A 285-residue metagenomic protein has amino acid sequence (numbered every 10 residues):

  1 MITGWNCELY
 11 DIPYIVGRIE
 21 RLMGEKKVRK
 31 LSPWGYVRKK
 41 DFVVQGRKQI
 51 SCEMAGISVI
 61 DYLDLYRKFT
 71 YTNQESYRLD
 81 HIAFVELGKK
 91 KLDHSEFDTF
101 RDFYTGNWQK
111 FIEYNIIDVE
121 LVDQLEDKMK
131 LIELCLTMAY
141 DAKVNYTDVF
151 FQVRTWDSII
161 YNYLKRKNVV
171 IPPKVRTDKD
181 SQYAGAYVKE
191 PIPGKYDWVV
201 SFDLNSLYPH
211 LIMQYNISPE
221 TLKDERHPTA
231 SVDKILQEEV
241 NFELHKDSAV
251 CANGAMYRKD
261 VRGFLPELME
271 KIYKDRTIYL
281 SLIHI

Functional and structural regions predicted by a protein language model:
M1-P13: Proline-aspartate-enriched helix->loop->beta-strand connector
T3, V59, V188, V199-S201 (+1 more regions): Structured core elements
Y10-L22: Short Gly/Thr/Asp-enriched flexible loops that form oxyanion-binding sites at enzyme active sites
I12, K26-V119: Active-site-proximal helix-loop-helix substrate-binding element of RNase H-like nuclease domains
R101-P219: Common nucleic-acid-contacting/processivity interface regions adjacent to the catalytic cores of nucleic-acid enzymes
L207-Y279: Metal-dependent catalytic core segments for phosphate chemistry
I283-I285: Conserved small/polar residues in nucleotide/adenosyl-binding loops
